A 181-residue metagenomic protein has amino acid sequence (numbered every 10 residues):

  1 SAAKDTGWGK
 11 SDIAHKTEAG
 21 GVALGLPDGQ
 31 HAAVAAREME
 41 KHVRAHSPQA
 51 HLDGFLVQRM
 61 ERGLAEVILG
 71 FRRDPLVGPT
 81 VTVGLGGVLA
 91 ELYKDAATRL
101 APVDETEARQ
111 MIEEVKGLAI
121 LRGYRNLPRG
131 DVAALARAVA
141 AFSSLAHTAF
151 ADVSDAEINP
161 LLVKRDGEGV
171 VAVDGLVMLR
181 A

Functional and structural regions predicted by a protein language model:
S1-A181: ATP-dependent carboxylate/acyl-activation modules
